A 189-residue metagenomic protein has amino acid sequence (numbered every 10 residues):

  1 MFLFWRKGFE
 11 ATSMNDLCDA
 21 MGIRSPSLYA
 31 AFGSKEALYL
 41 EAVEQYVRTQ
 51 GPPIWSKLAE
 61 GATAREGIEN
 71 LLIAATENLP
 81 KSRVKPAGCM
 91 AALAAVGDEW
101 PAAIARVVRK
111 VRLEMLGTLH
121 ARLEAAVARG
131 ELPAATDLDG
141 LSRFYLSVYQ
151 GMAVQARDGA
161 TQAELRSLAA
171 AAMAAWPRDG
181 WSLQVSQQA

Functional and structural regions predicted by a protein language model:
L3-A37, E41: Helix-turn-helix
E41, W55-A87, L138-Y145: Hydrophobic alpha-helical connector segments
E44-Q50: Short, basic, alpha-helical segments at the C-terminal edge of helix-turn-helix-like DNA-binding modules
G67, S82-A103: Amphipathic alpha-helical segments used for helix-helix packing
E69, A102-A128, G140, S167-A170: Amphipathic alpha-helical packing segments from all-alpha helical-bundle domains
N78-K81, A125, Y145-Q162, A175-Q184: Amphipathic C-terminal alpha-helical segment
A87-L93, T136-Q155, S167-A175: Hydrophobic alpha-helical segments that form the core of small-molecule binding pockets and/or dimer interfaces
